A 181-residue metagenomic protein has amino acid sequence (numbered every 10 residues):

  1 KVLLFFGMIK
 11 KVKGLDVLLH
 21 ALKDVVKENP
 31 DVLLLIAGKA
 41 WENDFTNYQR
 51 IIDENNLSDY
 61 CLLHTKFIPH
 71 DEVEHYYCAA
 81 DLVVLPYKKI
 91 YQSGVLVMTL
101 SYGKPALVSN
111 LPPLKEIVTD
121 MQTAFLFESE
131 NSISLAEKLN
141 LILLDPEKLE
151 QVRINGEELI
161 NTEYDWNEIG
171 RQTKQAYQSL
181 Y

Functional and structural regions predicted by a protein language model:
K1-K13, L19-L22, L35: Conserved donor-binding/catalytic core segment of Leloir-type glycosyltransferases
F6, L33-N47, K66: Glycosyltransferase donor-sugar binding loop
T46-F67, D71: Nucleotide-activated donor-binding/catalytic signature segment of Leloir-type glycosyltransferases, i.e., the conserved
H75-Y91, K104: Acidic donor-binding loop of glycosyltransferase active sites
M98, L111-M121, F125-L126: Short acidic/histidine- and often glycine-rich active-site loop of Leloir-type glycosyltransferases that engages
T99, P105-V108: Short hydrophobic beta-strand element within catalytic cores of glycosyltransferases and related nucleotide-activated
D120-M121, F125-S132, L141-E147: Conserved acidic donor-binding segment of nucleotide-sugar-dependent glycosyltransferases
S134, L141, K148-E163, Q172-Q175: A short, well-ordered alpha-helix in the C-terminal region of glycosyltransferases
